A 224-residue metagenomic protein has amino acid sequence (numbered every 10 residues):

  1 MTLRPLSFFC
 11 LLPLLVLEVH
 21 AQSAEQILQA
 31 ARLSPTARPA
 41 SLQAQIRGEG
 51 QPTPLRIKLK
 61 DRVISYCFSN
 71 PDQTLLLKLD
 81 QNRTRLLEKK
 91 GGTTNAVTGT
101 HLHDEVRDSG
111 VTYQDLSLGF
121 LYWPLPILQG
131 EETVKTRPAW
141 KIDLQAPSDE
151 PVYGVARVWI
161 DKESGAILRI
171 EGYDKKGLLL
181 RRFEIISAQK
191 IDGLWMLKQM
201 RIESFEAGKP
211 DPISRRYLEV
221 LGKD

Functional and structural regions predicted by a protein language model:
M1-F9: Bacterial N-terminal signal peptides that target proteins for export
P13, L17-P52, D61: N-terminal leader/targeting segments and the immediate start of mature chains
Q22-Q29, L33-P39, Q81-G154, D174-K176: Flexible, processing/modification-adjacent segments and terminal tails in exported/periplasmic/extracellular proteins
A31, R56-L59, I186-K190: Extended lipid/amphipathic-ligand handling interfaces
A40-A44, L55, I64-Y66, G154-A156 (+2 more regions): One face of beta-strands
L42, I64-F68, T84-K89, A96 (+3 more regions): Short hydrophobic/aromatic-rich beta-strand segments that constitute the beta-sheet cores of beta-sandwich/beta-barrel
A44-N82: N-terminal, post-signal-peptide region of Sec/Tat-exported proteins
R137-D224: Gly/Pro-enriched, hydrophobic low-complexity segments that function as extracytoplasmic propeptides/linkers
